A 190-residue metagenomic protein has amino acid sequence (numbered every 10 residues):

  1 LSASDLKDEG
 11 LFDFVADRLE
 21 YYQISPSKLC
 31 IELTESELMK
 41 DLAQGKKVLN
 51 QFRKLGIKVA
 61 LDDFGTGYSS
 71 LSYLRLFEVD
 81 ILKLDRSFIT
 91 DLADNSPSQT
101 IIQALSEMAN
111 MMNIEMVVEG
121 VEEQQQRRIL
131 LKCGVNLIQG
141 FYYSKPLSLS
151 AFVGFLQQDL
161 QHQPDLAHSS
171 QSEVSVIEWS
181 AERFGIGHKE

Functional and structural regions predicted by a protein language model:
L1-E9, K28-A43, L55-E190: EAL-family c-di-GMP phosphodiesterase catalytic domain
L11-R18: A short, hydrophobic coiled-coil helix within the histidine kinase transmitter core
L19-E20, N110: A general structural signal for alpha-helical elements within enzymatic catalytic domains
E20-Q23, D91: Phosphate/pyrophosphate-binding loops at sites that engage ATP/ADP/AMP, CoA/4′-phosphopantetheine, polyphosphate
V48: Conserved functional hotspot residues or short segments at active or partner-binding sites across diverse domains
